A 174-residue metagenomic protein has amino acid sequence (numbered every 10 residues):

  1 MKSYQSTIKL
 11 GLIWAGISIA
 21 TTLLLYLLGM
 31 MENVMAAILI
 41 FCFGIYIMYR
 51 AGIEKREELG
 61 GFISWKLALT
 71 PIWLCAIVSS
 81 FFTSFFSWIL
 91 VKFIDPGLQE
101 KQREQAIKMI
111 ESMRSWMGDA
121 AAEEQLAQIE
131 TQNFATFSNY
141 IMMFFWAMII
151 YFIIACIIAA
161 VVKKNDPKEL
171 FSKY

Functional and structural regions predicted by a protein language model:
M1-K55: Transmembrane alpha-helical insertion/packing segments
M1-Y4, K164-Y174: Short, charged juxtamembrane terminal tails flanking transmembrane helices
Q5-I13, T70-S79: Alpha-helical transmembrane segments of multi-pass membrane proteins
I17-L25, G44, S79-T83, S87 (+2 more regions): Alpha-helical transmembrane segments of multipass membrane proteins
G52-L67, K92-F93: Membrane-helix interface/capping segments
C75-I107: Hydrophobic alpha-helical membrane-insertion segments
I94-N133: Membrane-interface interhelical loops and short interface/amphipathic helices in multi-pass inner-membrane
A127-A147: Individual transmembrane alpha-helix segments
